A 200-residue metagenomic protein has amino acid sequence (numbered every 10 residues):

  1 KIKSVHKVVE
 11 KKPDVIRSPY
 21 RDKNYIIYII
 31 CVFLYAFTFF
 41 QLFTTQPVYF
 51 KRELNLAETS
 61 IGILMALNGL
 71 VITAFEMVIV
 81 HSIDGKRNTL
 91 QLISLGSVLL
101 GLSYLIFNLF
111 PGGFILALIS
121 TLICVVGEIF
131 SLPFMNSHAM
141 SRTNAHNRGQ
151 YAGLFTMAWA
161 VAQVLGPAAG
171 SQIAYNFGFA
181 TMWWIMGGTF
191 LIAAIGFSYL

Functional and structural regions predicted by a protein language model:
I2-C31: Juxtamembrane intracellular "pre-TM" segments in multi-pass secondary transporters
R21-L42, L122: Pair of pore-lining "gating" transmembrane helices in MFS-fold secondary transporters
T44-L64: Short amphipathic helix-loop junctions that connect adjacent transmembrane helices in Major Facilitator Superfamily/SLC
F75-N88, A174: Helix-to-loop junctions at the C-terminal end of transmembrane segments in multipass secondary transporters
Q91-I106: Structural signature of the two symmetry-related core transmembrane helices
N108-S120: Helix-loop junctions at membrane interfaces in 12-TM secondary transporters
F130-T143: Intracellular juxtamembrane helix-capping segments at the cytosolic ends of symmetry-related transmembrane helices
Q172-F190: A membrane-interface helix-boundary motif in multi-pass transporters
